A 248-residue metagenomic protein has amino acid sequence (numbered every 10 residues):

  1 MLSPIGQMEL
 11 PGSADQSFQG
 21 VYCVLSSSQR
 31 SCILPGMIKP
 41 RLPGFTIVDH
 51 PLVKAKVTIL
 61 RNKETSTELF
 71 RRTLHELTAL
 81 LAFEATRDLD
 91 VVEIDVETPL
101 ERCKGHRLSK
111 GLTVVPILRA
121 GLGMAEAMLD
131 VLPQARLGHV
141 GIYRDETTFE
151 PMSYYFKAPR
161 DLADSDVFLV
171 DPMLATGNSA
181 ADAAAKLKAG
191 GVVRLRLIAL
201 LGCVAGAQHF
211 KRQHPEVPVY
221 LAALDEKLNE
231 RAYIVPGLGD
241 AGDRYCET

Functional and structural regions predicted by a protein language model:
M1-Q16: Extreme N-terminal basic, low-complexity initiation segments that serve as generic localization/processing leaders
L2-I5, R30, L34-P35: Low-complexity intrinsically disordered segments
F18, Y22-V24, C32-T248: PRPP-associated nucleotide enzymes
